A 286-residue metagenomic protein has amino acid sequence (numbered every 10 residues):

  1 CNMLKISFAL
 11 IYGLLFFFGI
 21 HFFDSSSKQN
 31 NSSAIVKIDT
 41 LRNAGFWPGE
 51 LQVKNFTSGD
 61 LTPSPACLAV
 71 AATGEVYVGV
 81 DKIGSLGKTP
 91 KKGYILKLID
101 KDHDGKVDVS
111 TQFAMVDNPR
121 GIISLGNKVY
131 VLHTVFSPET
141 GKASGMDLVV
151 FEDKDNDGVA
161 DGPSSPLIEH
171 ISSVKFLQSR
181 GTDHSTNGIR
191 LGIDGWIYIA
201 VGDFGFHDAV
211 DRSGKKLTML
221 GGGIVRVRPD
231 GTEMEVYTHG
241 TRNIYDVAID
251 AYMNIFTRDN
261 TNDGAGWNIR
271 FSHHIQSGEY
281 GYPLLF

Functional and structural regions predicted by a protein language model:
C1-Q29: Bacterial Sec-dependent N-terminal signal peptides
F23-F286: Beta-propeller domains with acidic blade repeats across secreted/periplasmic ectodomains and cytosolic WD/CNH propellers
